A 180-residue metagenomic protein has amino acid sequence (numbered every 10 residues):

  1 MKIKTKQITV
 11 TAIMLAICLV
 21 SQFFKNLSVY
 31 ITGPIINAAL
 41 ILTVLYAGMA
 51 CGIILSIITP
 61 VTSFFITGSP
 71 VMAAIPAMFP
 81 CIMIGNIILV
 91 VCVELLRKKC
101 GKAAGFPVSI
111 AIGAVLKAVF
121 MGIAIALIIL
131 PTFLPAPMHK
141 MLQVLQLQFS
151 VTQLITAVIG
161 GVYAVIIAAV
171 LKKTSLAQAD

Functional and structural regions predicted by a protein language model:
M1-D180: Loop-helix junctions at membrane interfaces
